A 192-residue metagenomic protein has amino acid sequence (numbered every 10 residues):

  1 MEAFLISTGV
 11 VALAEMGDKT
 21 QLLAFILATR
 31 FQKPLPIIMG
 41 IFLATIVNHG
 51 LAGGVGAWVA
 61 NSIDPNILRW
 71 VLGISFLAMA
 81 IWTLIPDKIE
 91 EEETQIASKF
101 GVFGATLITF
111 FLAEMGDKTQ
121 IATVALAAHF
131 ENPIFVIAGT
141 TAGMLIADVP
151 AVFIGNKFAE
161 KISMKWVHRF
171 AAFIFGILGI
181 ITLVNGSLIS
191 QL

Functional and structural regions predicted by a protein language model:
M1, G9, K99, L188-S190: Iron-associated oxidoreductase/ferritin-like identity signal
E2-N61, A122-G143, P150: Juxtamembrane transmembrane-helix termini in multi-pass membrane transport proteins
S7-G9, T106-I108, F153: Short hydrophobic "helix-edge" motifs at membrane interfaces and signal-peptide entry regions
A12-D18, T45, N66, W70 (+3 more regions): Hydrophobic transmembrane-helix microenvironments that flank and shape a buried ionizable site
Q32-T94, S98-G101, P150-F173, I180: Membrane helix-loop-helix hairpins that form the core translocation module of multi-pass transporters
I85-E91, K118-A122, I134-I137: Short, structured loop/turn "capping" segments at alpha-beta junctions
T94-Q120, L126: Selected transmembrane alpha-helices and immediately adjacent juxtamembrane segments of polytopic inner-membrane
I181-L192: Juxtamembrane boundary at the C-terminal end of a transmembrane helix
